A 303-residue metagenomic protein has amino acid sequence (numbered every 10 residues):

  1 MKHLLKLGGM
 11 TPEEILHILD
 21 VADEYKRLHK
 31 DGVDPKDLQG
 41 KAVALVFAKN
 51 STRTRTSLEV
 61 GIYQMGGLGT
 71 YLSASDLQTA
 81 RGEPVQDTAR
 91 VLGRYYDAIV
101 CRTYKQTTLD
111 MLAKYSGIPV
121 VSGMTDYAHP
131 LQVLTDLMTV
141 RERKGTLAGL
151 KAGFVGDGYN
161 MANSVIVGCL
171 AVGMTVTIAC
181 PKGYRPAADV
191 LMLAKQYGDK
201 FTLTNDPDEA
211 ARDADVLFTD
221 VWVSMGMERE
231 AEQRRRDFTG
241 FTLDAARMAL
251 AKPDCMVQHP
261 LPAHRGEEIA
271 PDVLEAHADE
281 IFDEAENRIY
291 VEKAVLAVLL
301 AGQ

Functional and structural regions predicted by a protein language model:
M1-T56, V60: Positively charged, low-complexity intrinsically disordered leader regions
A42-V43, F47-Y95: Active-site cofactor/substrate anionic-group-binding motifs, chiefly glycine- and Lys/Arg-rich phosphate-binding loops
A48-V60, E142-T219: Glycine-rich phosphate/diphosphate-binding loop of Rossmann-like nucleotide-binding domains
D97-G168, H259: Anion-binding alpha/beta catalytic cores of soluble intermediary-metabolism enzymes, centered on
L109-T125, R229-A251, A276-A278: A short, gly/pro- and small-residue-rich
K195-P271: Rossmann-like adenosine-cofactor binding region
D254-C255, P260-Q303: Adenosine-phosphate binding glycine-rich loop
